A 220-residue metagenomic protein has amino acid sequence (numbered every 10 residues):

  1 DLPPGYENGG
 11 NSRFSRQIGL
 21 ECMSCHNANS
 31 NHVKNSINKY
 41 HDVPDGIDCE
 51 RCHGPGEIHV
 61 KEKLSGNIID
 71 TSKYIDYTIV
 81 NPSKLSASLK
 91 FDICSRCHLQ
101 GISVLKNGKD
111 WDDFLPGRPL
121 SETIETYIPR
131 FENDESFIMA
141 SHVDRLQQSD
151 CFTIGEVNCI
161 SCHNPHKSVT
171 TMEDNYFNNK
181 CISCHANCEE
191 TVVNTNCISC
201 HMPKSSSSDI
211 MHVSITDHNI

Functional and structural regions predicted by a protein language model:
D1, N31-I220: Primarily the internal scaffold of c-type cytochrome electron-transfer domains, especially repeated/multiheme c-type
D1-H32, I37: Extended acidic/polar, glycine-enriched regions that form or flank non-catalytic beta-rich accessory modules
